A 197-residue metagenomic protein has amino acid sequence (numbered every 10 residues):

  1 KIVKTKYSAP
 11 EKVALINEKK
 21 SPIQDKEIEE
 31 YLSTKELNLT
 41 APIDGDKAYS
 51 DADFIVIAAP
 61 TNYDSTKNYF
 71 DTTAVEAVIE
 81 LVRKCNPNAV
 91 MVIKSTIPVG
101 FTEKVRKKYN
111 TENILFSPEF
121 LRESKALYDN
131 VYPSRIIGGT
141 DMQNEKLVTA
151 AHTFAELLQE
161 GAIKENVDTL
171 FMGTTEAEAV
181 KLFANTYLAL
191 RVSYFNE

Functional and structural regions predicted by a protein language model:
I2-F54, T61-Y69: Conserved N-terminal Rossmann-fold NAD(P) cofactor-binding segment
Y31, D46-K47, R83, L127-D129: Short secondary-structure boundary/capping segments
E36-N38, N88, T111, N166: A generic structural signal for alpha->beta connector loops
D51-A52, N88, P133: Local beta-strand N-terminus motif with an aromatic residue
I57-P60, S95, T140-D141: Glycine-rich, N-terminal phosphate-binding loop of Rossmann-like dinucleotide-binding domains
Y63-A126: Rossmann-like NAD(P)(H) cofactor-binding subdomain of soluble oxidoreductases
K104-S117, R122-E197: Internal alpha-helical scaffold of NAD(P)-dependent oxidoreductase catalytic cores
